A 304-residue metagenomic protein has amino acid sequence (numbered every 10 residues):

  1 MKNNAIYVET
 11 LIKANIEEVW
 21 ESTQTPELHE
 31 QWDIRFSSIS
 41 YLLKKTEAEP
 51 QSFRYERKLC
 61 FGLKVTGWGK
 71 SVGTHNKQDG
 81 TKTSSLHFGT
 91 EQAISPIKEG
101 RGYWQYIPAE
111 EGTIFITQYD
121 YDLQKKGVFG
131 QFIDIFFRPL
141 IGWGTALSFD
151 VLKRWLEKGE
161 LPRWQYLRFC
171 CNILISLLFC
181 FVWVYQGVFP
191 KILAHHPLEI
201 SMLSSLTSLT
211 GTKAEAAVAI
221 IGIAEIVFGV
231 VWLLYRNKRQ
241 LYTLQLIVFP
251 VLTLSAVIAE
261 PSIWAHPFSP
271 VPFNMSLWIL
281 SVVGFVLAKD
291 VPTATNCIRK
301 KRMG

Functional and structural regions predicted by a protein language model:
M1-S52, L167-C180, V188, M303: Hydrophobic ligand-binding cavity/cleft-lining segments
E17, L28-Q31, S40-P96, E110-I114 (+2 more regions): Glycine-rich portal/gate segments that line the openings of hydrophobic small-molecule binding cavities
H87-W143, R154, K158-L161, G304: Beta-strand/loop substructures that line and gate deep hydrophobic ligand-binding cavities in soluble
G142-R154, E225-F228, S276-D290: Hydrophobic cores of alpha-helical transmembrane segments in multi-pass inner/ER membrane proteins, independent
R154-P162, L193-G211: Membrane-interface interhelical connector segments
S176-I192, T212-L254, V282: Functionalized membrane-embedded alpha-helices
L254-W264: Juxtamembrane "helix-exit" motif on the non-cytosolic side of transmembrane helices
A265-W278: Loop-to-transmembrane alpha-helix initiation sites
